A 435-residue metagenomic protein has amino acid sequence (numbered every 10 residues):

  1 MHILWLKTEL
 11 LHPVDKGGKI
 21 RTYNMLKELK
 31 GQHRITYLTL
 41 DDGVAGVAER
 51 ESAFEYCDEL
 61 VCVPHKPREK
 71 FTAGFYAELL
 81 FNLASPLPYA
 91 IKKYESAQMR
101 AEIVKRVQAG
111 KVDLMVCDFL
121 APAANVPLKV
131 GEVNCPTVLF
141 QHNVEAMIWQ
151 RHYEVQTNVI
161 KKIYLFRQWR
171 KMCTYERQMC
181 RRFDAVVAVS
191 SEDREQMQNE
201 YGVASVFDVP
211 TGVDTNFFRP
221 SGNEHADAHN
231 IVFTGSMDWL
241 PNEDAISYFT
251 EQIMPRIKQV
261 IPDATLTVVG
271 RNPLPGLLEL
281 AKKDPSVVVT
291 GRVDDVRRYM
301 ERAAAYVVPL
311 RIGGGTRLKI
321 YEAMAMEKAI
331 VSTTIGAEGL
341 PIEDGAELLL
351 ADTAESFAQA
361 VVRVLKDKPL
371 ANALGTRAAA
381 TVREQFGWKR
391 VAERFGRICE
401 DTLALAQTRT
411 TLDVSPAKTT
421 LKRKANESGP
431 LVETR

Functional and structural regions predicted by a protein language model:
M1-V63, Q108-G110, L421-R435: N-terminal subdomain of nucleotide-sugar transferases
T8, G74-K92, C135-T174, S236: Acceptor-binding helix/loop patch of EC 2.4 sugar-transfer enzymes, predominantly nucleotide-sugar-dependent
C62, P136, A146, F166-P220: Donor nucleotide-sugar binding/catalytic pocket of nucleotide-sugar-dependent glycosyltransferases
D184, S286, R292, E301-G315 (+1 more regions): Acidic donor-binding loop of glycosyltransferase active sites
N199, V203, D208-R302: Conserved catalytic-core segment of nucleotide-activated headgroup transferases in glycan assembly
K319-E322, A329-T333, L349: Short hydrophobic beta-strand element within catalytic cores of glycosyltransferases and related nucleotide-activated
L348-E355, R363-K368: Conserved acidic donor-binding segment of nucleotide-sugar-dependent glycosyltransferases
L370-Q385, R394-R397: A short, well-ordered alpha-helix in the C-terminal region of glycosyltransferases
